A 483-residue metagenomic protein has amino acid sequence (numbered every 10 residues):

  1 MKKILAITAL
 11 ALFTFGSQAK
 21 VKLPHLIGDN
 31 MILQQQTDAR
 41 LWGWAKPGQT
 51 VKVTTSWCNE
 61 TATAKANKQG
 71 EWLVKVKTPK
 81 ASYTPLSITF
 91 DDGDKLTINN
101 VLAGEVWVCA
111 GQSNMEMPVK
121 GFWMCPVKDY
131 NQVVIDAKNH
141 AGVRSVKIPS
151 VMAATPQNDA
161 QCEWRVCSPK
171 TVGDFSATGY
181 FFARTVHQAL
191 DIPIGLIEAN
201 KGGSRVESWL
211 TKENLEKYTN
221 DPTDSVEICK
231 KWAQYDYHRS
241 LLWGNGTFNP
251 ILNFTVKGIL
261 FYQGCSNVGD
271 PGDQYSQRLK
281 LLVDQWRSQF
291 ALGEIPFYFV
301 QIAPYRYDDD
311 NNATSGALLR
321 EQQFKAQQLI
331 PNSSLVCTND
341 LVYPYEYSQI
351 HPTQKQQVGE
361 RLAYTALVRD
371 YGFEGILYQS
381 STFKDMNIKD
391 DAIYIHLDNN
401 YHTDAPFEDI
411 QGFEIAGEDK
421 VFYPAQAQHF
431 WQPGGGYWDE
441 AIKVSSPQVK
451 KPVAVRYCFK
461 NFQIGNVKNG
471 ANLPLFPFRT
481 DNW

Functional and structural regions predicted by a protein language model:
M1-K22: Bacterial Sec-dependent N-terminal signal peptides
K20-W483: Cell-envelope and extracellular/periplasmic
